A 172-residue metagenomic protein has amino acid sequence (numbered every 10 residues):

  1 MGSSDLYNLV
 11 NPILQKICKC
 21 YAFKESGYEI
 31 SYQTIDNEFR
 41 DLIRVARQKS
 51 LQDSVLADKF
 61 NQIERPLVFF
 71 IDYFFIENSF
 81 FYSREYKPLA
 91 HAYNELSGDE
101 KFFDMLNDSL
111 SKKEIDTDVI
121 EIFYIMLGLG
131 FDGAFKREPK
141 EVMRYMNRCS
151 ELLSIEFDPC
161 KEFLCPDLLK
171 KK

Functional and structural regions predicted by a protein language model:
M1-F74: Non-catalytic, solvent-exposed interaction/assembly segments
C18, A22-E25, L51, D72 (+5 more regions): Charged/polar positions within long, soluble alpha-helices
E29, S83, V142-M143: Sparse recognition of residues in long alpha-helices and their boundaries
E29-Y32, A90-N94, E138-P139, C149-L153: Hydrophobic alpha-helical segments
N61-F131: Membrane-proximal low-complexity regions enriched in glycine and acidic/polar residues
T117, F135-V142: Short conserved catalytic/interaction loops centered on acidic-Pro-aromatic/His motifs
M143-K172: Juxtamembrane amphipathic/hinge helix adjacent to a transmembrane helix
